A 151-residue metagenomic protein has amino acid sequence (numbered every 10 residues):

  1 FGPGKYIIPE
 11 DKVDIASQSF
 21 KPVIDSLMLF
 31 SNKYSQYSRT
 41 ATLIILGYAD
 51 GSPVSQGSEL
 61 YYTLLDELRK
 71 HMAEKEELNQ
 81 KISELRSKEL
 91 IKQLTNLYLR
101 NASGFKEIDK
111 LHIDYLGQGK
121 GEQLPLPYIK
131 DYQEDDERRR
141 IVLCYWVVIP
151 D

Functional and structural regions predicted by a protein language model:
F1, K5-Y62, I91-N96: Periplasmic peptidoglycan-binding/anchoring modules of Gram-negative envelope and division proteins
Q36-A41, Q56-Q80, L85-D151: Periplasmic OmpA/Pal-like peptidoglycan-binding modules at the C-termini of bacterial envelope proteins
